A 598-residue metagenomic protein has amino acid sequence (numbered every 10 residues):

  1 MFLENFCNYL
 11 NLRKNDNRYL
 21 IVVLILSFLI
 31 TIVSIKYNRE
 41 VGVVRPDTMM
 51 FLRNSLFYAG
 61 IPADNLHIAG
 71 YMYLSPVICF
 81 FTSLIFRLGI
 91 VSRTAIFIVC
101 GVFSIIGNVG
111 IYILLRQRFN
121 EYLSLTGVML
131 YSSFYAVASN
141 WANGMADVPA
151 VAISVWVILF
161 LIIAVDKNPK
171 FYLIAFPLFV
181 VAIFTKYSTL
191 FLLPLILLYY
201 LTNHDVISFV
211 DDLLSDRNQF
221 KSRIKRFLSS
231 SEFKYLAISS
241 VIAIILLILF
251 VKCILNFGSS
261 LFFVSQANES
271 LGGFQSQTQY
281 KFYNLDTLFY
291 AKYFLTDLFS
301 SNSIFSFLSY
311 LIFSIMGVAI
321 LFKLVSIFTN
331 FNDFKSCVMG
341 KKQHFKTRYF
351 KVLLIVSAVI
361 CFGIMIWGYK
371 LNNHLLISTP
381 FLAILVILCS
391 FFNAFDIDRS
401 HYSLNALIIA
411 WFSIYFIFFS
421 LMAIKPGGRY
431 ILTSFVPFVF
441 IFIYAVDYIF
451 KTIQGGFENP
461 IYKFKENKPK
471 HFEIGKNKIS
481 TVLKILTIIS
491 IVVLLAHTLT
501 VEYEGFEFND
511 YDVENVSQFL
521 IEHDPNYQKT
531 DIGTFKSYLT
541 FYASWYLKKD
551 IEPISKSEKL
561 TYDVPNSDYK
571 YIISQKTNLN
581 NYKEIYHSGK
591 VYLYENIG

Functional and structural regions predicted by a protein language model:
K36-M49, A59-F80, R87, V91-T94 (+1 more regions): Membrane-proximal lumenal/periplasmic loop motifs of glycosylation machinery
G60-H67, R226-S230, Y235, L255-T379: Membrane-lumen/periplasm interface segments of multi-pass, membrane-embedded glycan/lipid transferases
Y71, A136-A150, G427: Short acidic/glycine- and proline-prone juxtamembrane loop motifs at membrane-interface regions of multi-pass membrane
M72, P76-S83, L88-V109, N140 (+1 more regions): Loop-to-helix entry region of an early transmembrane alpha helix in multi-pass inner-membrane enzymes
I98-R118, W156, F160, L321-F322: Transmembrane-helix motifs of polytopic, lipid-linked glycan transferases
Q117-E121, V157-Y172, A182, I207: Membrane-interface transmembrane helices that cradle and orient dolichyl/undecaprenyl
P177, F350-A358, T379-A383, A394-F395 (+4 more regions): Signature aromatic-anchored transmembrane alpha helix within multi-pass, membrane-resident enzymes that catalyze glycan
Y200, G475, T481-I597: Catalytic lumenal/periplasmic loop and adjoining terminal transmembrane helix of membrane glycan-assembly enzymes
